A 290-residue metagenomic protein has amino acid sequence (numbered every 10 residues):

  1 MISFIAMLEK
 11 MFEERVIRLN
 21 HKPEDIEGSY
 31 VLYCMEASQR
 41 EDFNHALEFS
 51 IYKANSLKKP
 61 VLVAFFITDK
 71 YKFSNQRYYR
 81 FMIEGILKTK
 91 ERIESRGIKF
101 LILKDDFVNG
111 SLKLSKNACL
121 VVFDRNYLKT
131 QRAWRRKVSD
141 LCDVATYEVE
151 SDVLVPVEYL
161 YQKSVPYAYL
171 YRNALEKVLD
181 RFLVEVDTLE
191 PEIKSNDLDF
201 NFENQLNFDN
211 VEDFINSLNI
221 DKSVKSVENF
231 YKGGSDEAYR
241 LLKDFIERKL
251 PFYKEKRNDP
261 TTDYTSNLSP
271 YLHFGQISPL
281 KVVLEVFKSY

Functional and structural regions predicted by a protein language model:
I2-V186: Trp/Phe/Arg-rich N-terminal binding region typifying the photolyase-homology
E27, S164-Y290: Glycine/tryptophan-enriched, flexible segments
